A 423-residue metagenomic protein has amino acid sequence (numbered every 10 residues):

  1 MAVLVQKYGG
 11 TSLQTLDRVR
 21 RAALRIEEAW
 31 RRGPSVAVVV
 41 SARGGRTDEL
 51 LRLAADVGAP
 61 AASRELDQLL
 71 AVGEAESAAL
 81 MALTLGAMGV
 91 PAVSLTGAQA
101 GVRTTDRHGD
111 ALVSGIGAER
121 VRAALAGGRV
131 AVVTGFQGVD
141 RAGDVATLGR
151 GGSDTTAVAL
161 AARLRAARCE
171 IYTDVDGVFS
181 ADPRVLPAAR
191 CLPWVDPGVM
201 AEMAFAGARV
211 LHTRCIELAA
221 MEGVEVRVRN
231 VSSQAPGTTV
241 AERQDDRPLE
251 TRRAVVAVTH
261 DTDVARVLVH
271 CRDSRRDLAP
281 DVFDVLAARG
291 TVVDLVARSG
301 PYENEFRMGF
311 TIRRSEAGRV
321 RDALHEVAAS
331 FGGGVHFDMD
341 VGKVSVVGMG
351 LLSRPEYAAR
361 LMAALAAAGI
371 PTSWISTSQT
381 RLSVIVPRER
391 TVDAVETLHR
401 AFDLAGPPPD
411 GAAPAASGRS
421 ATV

Functional and structural regions predicted by a protein language model:
M1-I216, T311, I385-R390, F402 (+2 more regions): Nucleotide/pyrophosphate-binding catalytic subdomain
A23, E27-W30, A162, A220 (+4 more regions): A structural alpha-helix within SAM-dependent methyltransferase catalytic domains
P34, V90, V224, T291 (+1 more regions): Short phosphate-binding/catalytic loops that engage adenosine nucleotides
A37, R168-Y172, V226-V228, D294 (+1 more regions): Short hydrophobic alpha-helical runs that function as membrane-insertion/retention elements
R43-G44, V175-G177, E222-V226, N230-A235 (+3 more regions): Glycine-rich beta-alpha junction loops
L95-G97, R229-V231, V296: Conserved beta-strand termini and adjacent loop/short-helix elements that scaffold enzyme active sites in alpha/beta
T134, P187, L192-P193, E202-D263: Phosphate/diphosphate-binding glycine-rich loops and adjacent basic-rich segments that engage nucleotide
G237-V423: A conserved regulatory-domain signal marking ACT and ACT-like small-molecule sensing domains and adjacent regulatory
